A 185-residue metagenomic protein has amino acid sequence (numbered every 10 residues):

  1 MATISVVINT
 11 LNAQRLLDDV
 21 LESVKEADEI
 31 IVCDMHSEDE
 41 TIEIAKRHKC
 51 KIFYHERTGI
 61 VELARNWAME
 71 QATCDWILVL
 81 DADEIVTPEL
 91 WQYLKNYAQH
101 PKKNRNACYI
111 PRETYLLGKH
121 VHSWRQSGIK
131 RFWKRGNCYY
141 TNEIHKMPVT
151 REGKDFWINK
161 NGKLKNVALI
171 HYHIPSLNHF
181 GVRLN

Functional and structural regions predicted by a protein language model:
T3-S5, E29: Cell-envelope/extracellular polymer assembly enzymes that use nucleotide-activated donors
V7-E26: Short, well-formed alpha-helical segments that are part of the catalytic scaffolds of diverse glycosyltransferases
R15-D18, D39-H48, E89: Acidic helix N-cap motif at the loop->helix transition within catalytic regions of sugar-transfer enzymes
S23, D34-I44, R57, D81: A conserved acidic beta->alpha catalytic loop
E26, H48-K49, G128: Short, structured coil segments at secondary-structure junctions
I42-Q71: Conserved donor nucleotide-binding strand/loop of the catalytic core
L63, M69, T87-N185: Catalytic-site signature of metal-activated, phosphate-bearing donor transferases, centered on the GT-A/GT-A-like
I77: Short aromatic/hydrophobic "clamp" motif used to bind/position activated sugar donors
